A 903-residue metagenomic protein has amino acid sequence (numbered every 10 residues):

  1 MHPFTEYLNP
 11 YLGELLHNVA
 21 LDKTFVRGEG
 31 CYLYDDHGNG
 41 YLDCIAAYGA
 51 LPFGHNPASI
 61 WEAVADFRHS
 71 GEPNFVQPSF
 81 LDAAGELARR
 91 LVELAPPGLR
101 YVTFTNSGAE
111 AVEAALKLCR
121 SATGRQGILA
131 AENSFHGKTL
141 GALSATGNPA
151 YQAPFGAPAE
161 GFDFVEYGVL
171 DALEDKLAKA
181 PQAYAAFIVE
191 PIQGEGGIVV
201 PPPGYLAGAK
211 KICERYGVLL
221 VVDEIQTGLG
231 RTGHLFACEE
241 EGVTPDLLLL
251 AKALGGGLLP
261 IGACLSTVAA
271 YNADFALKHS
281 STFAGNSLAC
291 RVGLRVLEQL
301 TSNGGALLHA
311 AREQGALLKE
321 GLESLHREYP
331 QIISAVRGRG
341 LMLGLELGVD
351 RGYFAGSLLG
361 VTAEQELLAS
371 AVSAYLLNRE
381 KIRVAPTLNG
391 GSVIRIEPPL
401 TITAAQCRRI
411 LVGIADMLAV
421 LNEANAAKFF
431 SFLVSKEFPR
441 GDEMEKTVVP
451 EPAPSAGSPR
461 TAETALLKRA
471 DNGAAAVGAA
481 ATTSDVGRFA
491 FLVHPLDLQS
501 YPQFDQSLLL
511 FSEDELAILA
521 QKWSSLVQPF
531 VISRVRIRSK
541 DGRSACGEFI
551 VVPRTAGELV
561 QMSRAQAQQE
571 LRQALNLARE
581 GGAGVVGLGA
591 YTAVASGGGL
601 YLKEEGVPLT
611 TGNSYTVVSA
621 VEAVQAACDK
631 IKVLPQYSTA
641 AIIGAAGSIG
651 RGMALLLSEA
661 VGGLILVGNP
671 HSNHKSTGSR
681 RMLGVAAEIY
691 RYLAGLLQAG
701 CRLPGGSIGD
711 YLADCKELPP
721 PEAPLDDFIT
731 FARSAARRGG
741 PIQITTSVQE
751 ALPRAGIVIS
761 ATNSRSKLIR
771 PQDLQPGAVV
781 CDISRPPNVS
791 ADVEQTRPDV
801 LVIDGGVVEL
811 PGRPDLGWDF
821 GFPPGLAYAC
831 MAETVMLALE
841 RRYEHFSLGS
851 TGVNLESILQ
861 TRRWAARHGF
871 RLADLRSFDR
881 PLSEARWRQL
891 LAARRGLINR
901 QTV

Functional and structural regions predicted by a protein language model:
M1-G457: Conserved N-terminal phosphate-binding loop of PLP-dependent enzymes in the Aspartate aminotransferase
D163-Y167, T610-T611, G739-S747, I803: Short acidic-hydrophobic, aromatic-tinged amphipathic segments that line or gate anion-handling sites
P181, G242, S658, A751-P753 (+1 more regions): A short, aliphatic-rich alpha-helical micro-motif
I192, T762-S764, S784-R785: Short glycine-/small-residue-rich Rossmann-like dinucleotide-binding loops
A480, V486, F491, F504-L509 (+7 more regions): Adenosine-phosphate binding glycine-rich loop
R536-Q636, G821-F822: Glycine/serine-rich phosphate-binding loop and adjoining beta1-alpha1 elements at the start of nucleotide-handling
D629-I757: Glycine-rich phosphate/diphosphate-binding loop of Rossmann-like nucleotide-binding domains
Q749, P753-R754, N763-A778: Rossmann-fold NAD(P) dinucleotide-binding segment
